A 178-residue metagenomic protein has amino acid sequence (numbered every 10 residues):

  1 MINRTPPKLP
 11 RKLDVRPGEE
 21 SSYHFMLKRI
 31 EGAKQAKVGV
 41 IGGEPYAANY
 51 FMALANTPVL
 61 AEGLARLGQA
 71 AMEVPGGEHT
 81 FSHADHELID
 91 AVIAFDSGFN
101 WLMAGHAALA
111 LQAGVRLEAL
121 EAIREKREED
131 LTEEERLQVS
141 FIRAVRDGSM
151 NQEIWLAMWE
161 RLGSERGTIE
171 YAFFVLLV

Functional and structural regions predicted by a protein language model:
M1-D85, L111: Secretory/endomembrane lumenal or extracellular ectodomains immediately following the signal peptide
F51-M52, Q69, D90, A107-L111 (+2 more regions): Amphipathic alpha-helical segments within well-ordered protein domains
T57-L64, V92-M103, Q138, I142-G148 (+1 more regions): Alpha-helical transition-metal enzyme core signature, strongest for iron centers
S82, H86-L109, A113, A119-L120 (+1 more regions): Short, thiol/selenol-centered motifs that function as redox-active sites or metal-ligating centers
S82, R116-E118, L162-T168: Helix N-cap / loop-to-helix initiation motif
L120-E125, A172-F174: Beta-strand segments within the central parallel beta-sheet cores of soluble alpha/beta enzyme folds
I123-E133: Acidic/His metal-coordination segments adjacent to aromatic residues that form catalytic metal sites in metalloenzymes
E133-V175: Acidic/histidine-rich alpha-helical segments that form the ligand environment of transition-metal centers
